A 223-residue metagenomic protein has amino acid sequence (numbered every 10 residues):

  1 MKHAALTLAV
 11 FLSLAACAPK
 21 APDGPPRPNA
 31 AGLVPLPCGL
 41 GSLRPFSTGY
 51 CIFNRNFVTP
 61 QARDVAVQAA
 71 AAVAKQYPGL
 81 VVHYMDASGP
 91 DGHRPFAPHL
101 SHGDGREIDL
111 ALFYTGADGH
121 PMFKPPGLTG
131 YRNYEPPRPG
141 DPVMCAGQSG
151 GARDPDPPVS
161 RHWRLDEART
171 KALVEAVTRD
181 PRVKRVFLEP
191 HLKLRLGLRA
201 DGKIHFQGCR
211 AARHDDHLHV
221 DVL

Functional and structural regions predicted by a protein language model:
M1-A4: Positively charged n-region of N-terminal signal peptides that target proteins for export
L6-L14: Hydrophobic helical h-region of N-terminal Sec-dependent signal peptides in bacterial secretory/periplasmic proteins
P22-Y84, D166-V183: Active-site acidic/histidine clusters and adjacent loop/turn architecture that either coordinate catalytic ions
D23-G24, A117-L223: Catalytic cores and adjacent binding grooves of peptidoglycan-active enzymes
V65-A97, R185-Q207: Extended, low-complexity, intrinsically disordered C-terminal regulatory tails of eukaryotic serine/threonine kinases
P78-L80, D104-I108, R182, H214-L218: Envelope-exposed proteins and targeting segments
P98-F113: Short, surface-exposed glycine/acidic/tryptophan-bearing loops
